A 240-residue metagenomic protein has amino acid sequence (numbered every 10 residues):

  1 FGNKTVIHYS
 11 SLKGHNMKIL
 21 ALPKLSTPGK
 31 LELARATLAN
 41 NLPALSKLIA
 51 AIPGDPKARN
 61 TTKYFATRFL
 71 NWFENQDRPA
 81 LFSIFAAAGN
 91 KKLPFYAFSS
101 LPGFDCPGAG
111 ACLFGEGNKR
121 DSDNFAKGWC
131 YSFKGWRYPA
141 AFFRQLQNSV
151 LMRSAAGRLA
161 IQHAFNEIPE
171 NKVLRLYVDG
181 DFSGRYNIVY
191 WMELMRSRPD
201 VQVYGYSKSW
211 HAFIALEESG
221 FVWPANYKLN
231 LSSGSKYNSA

Functional and structural regions predicted by a protein language model:
F1-G2: Compositionally biased, low-complexity intrinsically disordered regions
Y9-A240: Class I S-adenosyl-L-methionine
